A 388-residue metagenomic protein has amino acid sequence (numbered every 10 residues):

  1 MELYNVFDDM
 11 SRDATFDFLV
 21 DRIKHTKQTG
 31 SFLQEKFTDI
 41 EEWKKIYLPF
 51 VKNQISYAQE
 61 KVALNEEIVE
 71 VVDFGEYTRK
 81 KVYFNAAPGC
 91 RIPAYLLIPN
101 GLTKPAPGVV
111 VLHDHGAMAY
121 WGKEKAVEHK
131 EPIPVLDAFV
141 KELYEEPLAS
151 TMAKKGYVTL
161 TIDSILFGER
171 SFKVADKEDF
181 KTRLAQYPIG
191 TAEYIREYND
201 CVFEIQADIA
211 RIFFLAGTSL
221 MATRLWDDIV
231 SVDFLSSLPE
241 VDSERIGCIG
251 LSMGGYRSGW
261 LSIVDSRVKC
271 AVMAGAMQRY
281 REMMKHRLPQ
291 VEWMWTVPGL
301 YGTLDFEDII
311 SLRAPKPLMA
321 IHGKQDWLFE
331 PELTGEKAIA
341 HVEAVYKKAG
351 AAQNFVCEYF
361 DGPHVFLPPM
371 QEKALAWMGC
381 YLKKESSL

Functional and structural regions predicted by a protein language model:
M1-T78, A86, G122, S387-L388: N-terminal targeting or regulatory segments adjacent to alpha/beta-hydrolase or S9 domains
V71-E131: Glycine-rich active-site/cofactor-binding loop and its immediate structural neighborhood
K104, L112-W226, S236-S237, M283-K285: Cap/lid segment of the alpha/beta-hydrolase catalytic domain
F203-T218, T223-S231, K269-I310, P315 (+2 more regions): Mobile cap/lid helix-loop segments that gate and shape the active-site cleft of serine hydrolases
E240-S252: Alpha/beta-hydrolase fold nucleophile elbow
G250-W260: Glycine-rich nucleophile elbow surrounding the catalytic serine of serine-hydrolase chemistry
W293, A340-H341, Y346-L388: C-terminal catalytic histidine-bearing segment of alpha/beta-hydrolase fold enzymes
R313, A320-H322: Short beta-strand/loop motif that positions the catalytic acidic residue of the alpha/beta-hydrolase fold
